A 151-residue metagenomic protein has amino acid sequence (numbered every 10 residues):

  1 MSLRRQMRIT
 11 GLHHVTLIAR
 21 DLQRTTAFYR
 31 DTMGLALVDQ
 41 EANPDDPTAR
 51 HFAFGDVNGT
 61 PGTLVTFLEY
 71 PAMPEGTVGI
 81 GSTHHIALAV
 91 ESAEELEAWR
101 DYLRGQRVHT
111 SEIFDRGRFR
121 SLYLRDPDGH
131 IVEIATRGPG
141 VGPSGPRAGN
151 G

Functional and structural regions predicted by a protein language model:
M1-R8, R100-G151: Vicinal oxygen chelate
R5, F28, M33, T63-F67 (+4 more regions): Long, contiguous binding/interaction regions
L12-R20, R50, D56, A72-Y102 (+1 more regions): Vicinal oxygen chelate
I18-G62: Core segments of cupin and vicinal oxygen chelate
A27, E97, V132: Alpha-helical elements of the RecA-like P-loop NTPase motor core of helicases
Q40-N43, A72-M73, F114-G117: Short, solvent-exposed loop/turn elements at beta->coil junctions and helix N-caps that rim active or binding pockets
P44-D46, P74, G138-V141: Flexible, glycine-rich phosphate/dinucleotide-binding loops and adjacent beta-alpha linkers at cofactor/substrate
P61, P71-A72: Extracytoplasmic electron-transfer domains, predominantly the class I c-type cytochrome c fold
